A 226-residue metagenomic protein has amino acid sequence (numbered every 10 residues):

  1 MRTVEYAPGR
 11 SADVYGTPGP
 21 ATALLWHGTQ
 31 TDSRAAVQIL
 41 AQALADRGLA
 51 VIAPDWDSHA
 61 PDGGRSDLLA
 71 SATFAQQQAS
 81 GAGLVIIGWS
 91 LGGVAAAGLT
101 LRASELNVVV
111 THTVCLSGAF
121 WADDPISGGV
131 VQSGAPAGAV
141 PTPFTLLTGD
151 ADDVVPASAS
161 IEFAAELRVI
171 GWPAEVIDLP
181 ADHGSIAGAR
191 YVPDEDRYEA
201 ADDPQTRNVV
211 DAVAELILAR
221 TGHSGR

Functional and structural regions predicted by a protein language model:
M1-P18: N-terminal cap/lid segment of alpha/beta-hydrolase-fold proteins
P20-G28: Short beta-strand element of the alpha/beta-hydrolase
Q30-A41, W56, S158: The serine-hydrolase catalytic nucleophile loop
A45-P61: Conserved alpha/beta-hydrolase
A60-A79: Alpha/beta-hydrolase active-site loop
T73-A135: Primarily recognizes the serine-hydrolase "nucleophile elbow" in alpha/beta-hydrolase and SGNH/GDSL folds
G118-I170: The feature captures the conserved acid-bearing segment of alpha/beta-hydrolase catalytic domains
I170-R226: C-terminal catalytic histidine-bearing segment of alpha/beta-hydrolase fold enzymes
